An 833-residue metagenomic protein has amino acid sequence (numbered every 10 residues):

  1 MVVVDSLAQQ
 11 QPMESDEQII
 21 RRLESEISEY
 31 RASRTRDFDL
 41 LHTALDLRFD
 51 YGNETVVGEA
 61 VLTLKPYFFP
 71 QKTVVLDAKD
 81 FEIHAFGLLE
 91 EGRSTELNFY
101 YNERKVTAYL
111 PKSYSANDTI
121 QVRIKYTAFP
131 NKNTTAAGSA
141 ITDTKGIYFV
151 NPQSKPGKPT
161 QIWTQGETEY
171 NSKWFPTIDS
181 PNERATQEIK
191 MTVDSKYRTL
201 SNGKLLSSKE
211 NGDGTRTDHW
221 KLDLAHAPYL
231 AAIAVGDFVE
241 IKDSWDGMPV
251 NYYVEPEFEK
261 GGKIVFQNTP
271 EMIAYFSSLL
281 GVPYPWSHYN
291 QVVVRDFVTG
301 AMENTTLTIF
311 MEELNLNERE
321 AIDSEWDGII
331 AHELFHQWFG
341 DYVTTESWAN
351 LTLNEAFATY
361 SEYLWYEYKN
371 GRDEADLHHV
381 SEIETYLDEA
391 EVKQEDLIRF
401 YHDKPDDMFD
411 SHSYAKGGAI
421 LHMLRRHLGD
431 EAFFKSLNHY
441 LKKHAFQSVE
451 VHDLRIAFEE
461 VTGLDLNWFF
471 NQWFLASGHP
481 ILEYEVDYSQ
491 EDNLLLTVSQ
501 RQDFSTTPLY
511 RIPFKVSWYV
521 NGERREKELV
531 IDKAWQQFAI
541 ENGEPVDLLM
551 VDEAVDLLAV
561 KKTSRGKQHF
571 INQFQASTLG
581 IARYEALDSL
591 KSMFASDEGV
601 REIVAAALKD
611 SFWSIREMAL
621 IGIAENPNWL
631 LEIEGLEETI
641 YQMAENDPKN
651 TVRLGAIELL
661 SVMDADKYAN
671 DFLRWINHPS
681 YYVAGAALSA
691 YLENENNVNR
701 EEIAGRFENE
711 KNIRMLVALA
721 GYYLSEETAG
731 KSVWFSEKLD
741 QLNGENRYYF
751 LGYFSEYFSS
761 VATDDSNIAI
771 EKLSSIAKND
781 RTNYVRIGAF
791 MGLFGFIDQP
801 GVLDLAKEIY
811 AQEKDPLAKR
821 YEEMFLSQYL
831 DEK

Functional and structural regions predicted by a protein language model:
V3-L7, I20-R22, R104, W220 (+2 more regions): Hydrophobic alpha-helical and helix-loop surface patches within well-folded domains that function as non-catalytic
V4-S287, E313, S411, R426-L428 (+2 more regions): Acidic/His-enriched low-complexity segments
V193, R198, F335, H444-R653 (+1 more regions): Non-catalytic accessory/interaction domains
A301, E320, F504-L509, E526-E528 (+5 more regions): Extended hydrophobic-aromatic, low-complexity segments
V555-A559, R583-A595, R616-L630, T651-A665 (+7 more regions): Structural detector for internal amphipathic alpha-helices that build alpha-solenoid repeat scaffolds
T563-Q573, S596-L608, W629-A644, D664-N677 (+5 more regions): Amphipathic alpha-helical scaffolding segments comprising HEAT/armadillo-like alpha-solenoid repeats
T578-L579, S611-F612, P648-K649, P679-S680 (+5 more regions): Short inter-helical turns and helix N-cap capping residues of alpha-solenoid HEAT/ARM repeat scaffolds
